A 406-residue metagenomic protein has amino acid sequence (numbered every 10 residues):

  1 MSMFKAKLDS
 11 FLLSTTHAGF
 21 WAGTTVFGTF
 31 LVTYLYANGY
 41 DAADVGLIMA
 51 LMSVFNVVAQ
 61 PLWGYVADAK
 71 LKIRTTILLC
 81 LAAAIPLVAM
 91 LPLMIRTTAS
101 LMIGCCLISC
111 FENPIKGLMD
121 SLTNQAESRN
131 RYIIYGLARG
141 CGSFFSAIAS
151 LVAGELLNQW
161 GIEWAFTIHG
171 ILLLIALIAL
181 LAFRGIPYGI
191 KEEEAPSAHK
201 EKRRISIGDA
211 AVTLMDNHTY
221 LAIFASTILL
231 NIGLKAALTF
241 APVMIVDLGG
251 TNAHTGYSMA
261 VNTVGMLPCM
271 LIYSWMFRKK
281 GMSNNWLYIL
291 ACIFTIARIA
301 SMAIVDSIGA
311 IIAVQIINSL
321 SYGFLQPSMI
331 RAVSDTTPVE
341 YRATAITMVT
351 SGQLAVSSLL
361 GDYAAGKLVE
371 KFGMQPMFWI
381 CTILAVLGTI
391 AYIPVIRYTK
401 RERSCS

Functional and structural regions predicted by a protein language model:
M1-K7, G185-F224: Juxtamembrane intracellular "pre-TM" segments in multi-pass secondary transporters
M3-S53, T219-S258, Q326: Helix-loop boundary and gating motifs at the non-cytosolic
A6, L91-L93, L173-P187, S351 (+2 more regions): Multi-pass alpha-helical transporter architecture, strongest for 12-TM Major Facilitator/SLC carriers used
A18, T98-I115, I228, A310-F324: Hydrophobic core of transmembrane alpha-helices in multi-pass small-molecule transporters, especially MFS/SLC-type
V58-K72, L157, C269-S283, V369-E370: Helix-to-loop junctions at the C-terminal end of transmembrane segments in multipass secondary transporters
T75-A89, W286-A300: Structural signature of the two symmetry-related core transmembrane helices
C106-C141: Cytoplasmic helix-loop-helix junction between adjacent transmembrane helices in 12-TM secondary transporters
E155-L172, G366-L387: A membrane-interface helix-boundary motif in multi-pass transporters
